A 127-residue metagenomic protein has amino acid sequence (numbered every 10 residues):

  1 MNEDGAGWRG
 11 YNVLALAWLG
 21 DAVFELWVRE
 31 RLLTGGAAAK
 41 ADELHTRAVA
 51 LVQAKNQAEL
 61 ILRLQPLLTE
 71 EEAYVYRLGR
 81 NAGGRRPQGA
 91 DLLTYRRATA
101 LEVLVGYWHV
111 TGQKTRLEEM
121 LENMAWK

Functional and structural regions predicted by a protein language model:
M1-K127: Double-stranded RNA-binding/processing signature
